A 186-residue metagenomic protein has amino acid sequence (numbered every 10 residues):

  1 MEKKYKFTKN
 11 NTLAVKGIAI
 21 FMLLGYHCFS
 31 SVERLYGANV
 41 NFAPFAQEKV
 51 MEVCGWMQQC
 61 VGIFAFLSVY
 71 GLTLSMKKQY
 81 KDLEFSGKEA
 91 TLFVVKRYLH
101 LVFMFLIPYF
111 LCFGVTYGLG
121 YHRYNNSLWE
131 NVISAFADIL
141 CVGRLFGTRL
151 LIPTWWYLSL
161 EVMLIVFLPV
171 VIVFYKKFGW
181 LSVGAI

Functional and structural regions predicted by a protein language model:
M1-I186: Membrane-cytosol interface segments of multi-pass membrane proteins, especially ER/Golgi lipid-handling enzymes
